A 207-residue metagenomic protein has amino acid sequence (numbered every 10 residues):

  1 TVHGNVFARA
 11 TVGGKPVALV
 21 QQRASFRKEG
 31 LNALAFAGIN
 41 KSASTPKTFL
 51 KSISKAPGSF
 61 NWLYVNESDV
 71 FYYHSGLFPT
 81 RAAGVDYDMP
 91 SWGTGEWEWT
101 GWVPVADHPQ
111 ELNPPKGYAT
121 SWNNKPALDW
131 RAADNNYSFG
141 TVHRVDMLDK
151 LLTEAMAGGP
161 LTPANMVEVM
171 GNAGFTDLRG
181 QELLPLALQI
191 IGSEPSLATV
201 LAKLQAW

Functional and structural regions predicted by a protein language model:
T1-A198: Mature extracytoplasmic enzyme cores
S44-P46, L204-W207: Short, intrinsically disordered, charge-balanced linker/junction segments flanking boundaries in proteins
L197-Q205: Short amphipathic alpha-helical coiled-coil/interface segments
